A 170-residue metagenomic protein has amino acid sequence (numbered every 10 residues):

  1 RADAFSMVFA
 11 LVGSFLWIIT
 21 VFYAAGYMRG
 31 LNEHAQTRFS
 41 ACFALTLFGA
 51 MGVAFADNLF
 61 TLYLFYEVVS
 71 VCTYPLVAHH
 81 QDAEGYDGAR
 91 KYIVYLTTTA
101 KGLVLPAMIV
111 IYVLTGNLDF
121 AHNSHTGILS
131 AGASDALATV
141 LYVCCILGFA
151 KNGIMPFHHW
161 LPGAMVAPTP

Functional and structural regions predicted by a protein language model:
R1, T61, V68, K91 (+1 more regions): Juxtamembrane/interfacial segments at transmembrane-helix boundaries in multi-pass membrane proteins
R1-Q81, G88-K101, A167-P170: Internal transmembrane alpha-helices of multipass membrane proteins
E33, R38-S40, A44-L47, A78 (+5 more regions): Sparse, context-dependent recognition of short Cys/His-centered cofactor- or disulfide-binding micro-motifs
L76-V77, D82, L114, N123: A short beta-strand/turn structural motif
